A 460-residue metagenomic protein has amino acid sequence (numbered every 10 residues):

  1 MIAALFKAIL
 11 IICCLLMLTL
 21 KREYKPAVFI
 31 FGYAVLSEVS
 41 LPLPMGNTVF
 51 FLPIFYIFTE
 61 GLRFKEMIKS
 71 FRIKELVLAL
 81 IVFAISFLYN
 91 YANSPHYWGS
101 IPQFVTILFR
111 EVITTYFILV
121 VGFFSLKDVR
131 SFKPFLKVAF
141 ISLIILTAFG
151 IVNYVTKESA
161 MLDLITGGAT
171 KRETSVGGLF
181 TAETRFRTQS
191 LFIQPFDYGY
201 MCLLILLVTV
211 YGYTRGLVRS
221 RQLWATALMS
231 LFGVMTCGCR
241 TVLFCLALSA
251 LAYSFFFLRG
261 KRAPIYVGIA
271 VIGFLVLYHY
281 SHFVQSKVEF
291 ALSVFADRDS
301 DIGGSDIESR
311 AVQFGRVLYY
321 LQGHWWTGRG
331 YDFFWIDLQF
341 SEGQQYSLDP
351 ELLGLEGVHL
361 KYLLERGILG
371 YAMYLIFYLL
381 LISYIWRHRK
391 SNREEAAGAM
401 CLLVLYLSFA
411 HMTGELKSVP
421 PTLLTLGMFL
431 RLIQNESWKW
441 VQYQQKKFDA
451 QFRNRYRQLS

Functional and structural regions predicted by a protein language model:
I9-T19, L52-R63, L204-R215, V267 (+1 more regions): Hydrophobic, aromatic-rich transmembrane alpha-helices and their immediate juxtamembrane boundary segments
C13-L16, F117, K133-L164, V176-G238 (+1 more regions): Alpha-helical transmembrane segments of multi-pass inner-membrane proteins
M17, F58, I205-L207, A247 (+2 more regions): Transmembrane alpha-helices of multi-pass inner-membrane enzymes
M17-L41, T48-F117, L403-F409: N-terminal hydrophobic segments of proteins, predominantly signal-anchor/transmembrane helices of inner/organellar
A148, Y154-E158, C237, S254-D301 (+1 more regions): A membrane-periplasm/extracellular boundary helix in multi-pass inner-membrane enzymes that assemble envelope glycans
S190, Q194-F196, L231-M235, L318 (+2 more regions): A conserved mid-to-late transmembrane alpha helix and its immediate loop/hinge that forms the functional core
Y213-L223, A247-S254, A263-V267, Q344 (+1 more regions): Hydrophobic transmembrane alpha-helices and their immediate junctions
K287, A296-R366: Long extracytoplasmic/lumenal interhelical loops at the membrane interface of multi-pass membrane proteins
